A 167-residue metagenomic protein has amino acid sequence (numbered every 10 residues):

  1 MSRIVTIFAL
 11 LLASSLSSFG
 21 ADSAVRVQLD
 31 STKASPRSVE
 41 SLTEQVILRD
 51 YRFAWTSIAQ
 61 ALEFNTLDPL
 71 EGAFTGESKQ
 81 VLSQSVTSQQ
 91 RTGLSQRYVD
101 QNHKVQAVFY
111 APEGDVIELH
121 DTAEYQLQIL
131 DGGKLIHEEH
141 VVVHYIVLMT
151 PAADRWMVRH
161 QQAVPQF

Functional and structural regions predicted by a protein language model:
M1-K33, A163-P165: Amphipathic, hydrophobic N-terminal targeting peptides for secretion and organelle import
M1-V5, L48, M149: Intrinsically disordered, low-complexity regions enriched in Ser/Pro/Gly/Gln/His and often acidic
R3-I4, Y51-F53, E139-V141: Short hydrophobic/aromatic segments of transmembrane alpha-helices and their interfaces
G20-G76: Short, low-complexity N-terminal intrinsically disordered segments enriched in polar/charged residues
S38-S41, L67-G114: Short solvent-exposed beta->alpha transition segments
I47-L48, L94-R97, E113, K134-H137: Intrinsically disordered, low-complexity segments enriched in polar/charged residues with Gly/Pro, especially when
W55, S78, Y125-L127: Residue-level detector of secondary-structure transition/capping positions
P112-F167: Exposed beta-sheet edge and beta->alpha loop/turn motif
